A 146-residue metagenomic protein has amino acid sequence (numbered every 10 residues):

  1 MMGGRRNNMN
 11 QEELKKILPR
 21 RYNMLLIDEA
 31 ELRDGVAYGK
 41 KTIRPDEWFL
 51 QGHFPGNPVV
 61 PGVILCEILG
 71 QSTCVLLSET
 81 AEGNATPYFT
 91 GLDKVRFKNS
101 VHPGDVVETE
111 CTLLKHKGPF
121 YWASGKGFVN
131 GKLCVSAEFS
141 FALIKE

Functional and structural regions predicted by a protein language model:
M1-N8: Short, Lys/Arg-enriched N-terminal segments with co-localized hydrophobic residues within the first ~10-30 amino acids
M9-E29: Flexible, low-complexity linker/boundary loops enriched in proline and small hydrophobic residues that flank enzymatic
P19, D34-G35, V101-D105, T112-E146: HotDog/MaoC-like acyl-thioester-processing domains
Y22-V60: Catalytic strand-loop segment that frames the active site of acyl-thioester-processing enzymes
N23-E29, F89-K94, K98, E108-E110 (+1 more regions): Conserved beta-strand residues within beta-sheet cores
Q51-V75, F89: Compact, glycine-rich, soluble single-domain proteins
S72-E108, C134, E138-A142: Hydrophobic beta-strand-centered segment that forms part of the acyl-chain substrate-binding groove
